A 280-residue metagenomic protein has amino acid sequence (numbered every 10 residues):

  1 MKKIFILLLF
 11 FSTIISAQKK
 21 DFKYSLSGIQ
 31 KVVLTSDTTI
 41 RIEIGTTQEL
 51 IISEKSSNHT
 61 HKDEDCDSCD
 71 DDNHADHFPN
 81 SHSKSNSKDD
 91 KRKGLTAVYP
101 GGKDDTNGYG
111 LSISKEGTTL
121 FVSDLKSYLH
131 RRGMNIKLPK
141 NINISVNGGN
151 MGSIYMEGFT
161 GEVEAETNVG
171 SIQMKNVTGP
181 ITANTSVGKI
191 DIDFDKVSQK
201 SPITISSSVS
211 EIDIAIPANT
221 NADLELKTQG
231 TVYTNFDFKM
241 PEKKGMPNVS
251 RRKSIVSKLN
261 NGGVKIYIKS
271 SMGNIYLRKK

Functional and structural regions predicted by a protein language model:
M1-F22: Bacterial Sec-dependent N-terminal signal peptides
L8, S36, N176: Residues that line or immediately flank small-molecule/substrate-binding pockets and catalytic motifs
Q18-T35, T39-S145, E164, T182 (+2 more regions): Acidic (Asp/Glu) and glycine-rich low-complexity loops/linkers that are typically intrinsically disordered
Y128-L129, K137-S210, A215-T220, K227-G230 (+1 more regions): Extended beta-solenoid/beta-helix repeat architectures
N274-I275: Blade-level signature of beta-propeller repeat domains, shared across WD40, Kelch, NHL, RCC1 and BNR/Asp-box propellers
